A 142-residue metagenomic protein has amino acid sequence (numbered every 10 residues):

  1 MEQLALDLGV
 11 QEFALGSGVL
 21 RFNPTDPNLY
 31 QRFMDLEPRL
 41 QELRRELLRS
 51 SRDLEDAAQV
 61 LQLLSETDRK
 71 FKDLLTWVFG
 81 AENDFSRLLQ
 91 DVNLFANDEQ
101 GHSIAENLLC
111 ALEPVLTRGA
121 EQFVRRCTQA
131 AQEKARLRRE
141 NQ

Functional and structural regions predicted by a protein language model:
M1-L61: Short N-terminal mixed-charge amphipathic segments
L6, L15, D26, K70-K72 (+2 more regions): Short linear sequence motifs
D53, L61-L64, P114-G119: Noncatalytic linker/hinge segments flanking ATPase motor cores
A58-E66, A96: Short coil/turn segments at secondary-structure boundaries
L63-N83: Charged, long alpha-helical segments
W77, E82-Q142: C-terminal charged interaction modules
